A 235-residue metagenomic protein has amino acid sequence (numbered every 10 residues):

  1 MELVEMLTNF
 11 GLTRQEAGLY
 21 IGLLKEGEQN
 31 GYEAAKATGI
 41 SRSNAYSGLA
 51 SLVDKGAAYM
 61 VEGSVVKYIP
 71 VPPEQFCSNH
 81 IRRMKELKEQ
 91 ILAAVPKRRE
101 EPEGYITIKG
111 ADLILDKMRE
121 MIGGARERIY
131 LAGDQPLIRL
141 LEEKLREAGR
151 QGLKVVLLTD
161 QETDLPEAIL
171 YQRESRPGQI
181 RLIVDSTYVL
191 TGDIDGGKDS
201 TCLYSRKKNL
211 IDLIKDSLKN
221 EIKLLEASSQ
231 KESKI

Functional and structural regions predicted by a protein language model:
L3-E16, N30, Y46, A57-M84: Short, cationic-aromatic polyanion-contact patches
A17-G27: Short amphipathic alpha-helical interface segments
E28-M60: N-terminal helix-turn-helix
I40, E127, L153: Short glycine/serine/threonine/alanine-rich loop segments
E74-E147, V156: PLD-like (HKD) phosphodiesterase/transphosphatidyltransferase domain
R139, L145-I235: C-terminal regulatory/effector modules of DNA-binding transcriptional regulators
